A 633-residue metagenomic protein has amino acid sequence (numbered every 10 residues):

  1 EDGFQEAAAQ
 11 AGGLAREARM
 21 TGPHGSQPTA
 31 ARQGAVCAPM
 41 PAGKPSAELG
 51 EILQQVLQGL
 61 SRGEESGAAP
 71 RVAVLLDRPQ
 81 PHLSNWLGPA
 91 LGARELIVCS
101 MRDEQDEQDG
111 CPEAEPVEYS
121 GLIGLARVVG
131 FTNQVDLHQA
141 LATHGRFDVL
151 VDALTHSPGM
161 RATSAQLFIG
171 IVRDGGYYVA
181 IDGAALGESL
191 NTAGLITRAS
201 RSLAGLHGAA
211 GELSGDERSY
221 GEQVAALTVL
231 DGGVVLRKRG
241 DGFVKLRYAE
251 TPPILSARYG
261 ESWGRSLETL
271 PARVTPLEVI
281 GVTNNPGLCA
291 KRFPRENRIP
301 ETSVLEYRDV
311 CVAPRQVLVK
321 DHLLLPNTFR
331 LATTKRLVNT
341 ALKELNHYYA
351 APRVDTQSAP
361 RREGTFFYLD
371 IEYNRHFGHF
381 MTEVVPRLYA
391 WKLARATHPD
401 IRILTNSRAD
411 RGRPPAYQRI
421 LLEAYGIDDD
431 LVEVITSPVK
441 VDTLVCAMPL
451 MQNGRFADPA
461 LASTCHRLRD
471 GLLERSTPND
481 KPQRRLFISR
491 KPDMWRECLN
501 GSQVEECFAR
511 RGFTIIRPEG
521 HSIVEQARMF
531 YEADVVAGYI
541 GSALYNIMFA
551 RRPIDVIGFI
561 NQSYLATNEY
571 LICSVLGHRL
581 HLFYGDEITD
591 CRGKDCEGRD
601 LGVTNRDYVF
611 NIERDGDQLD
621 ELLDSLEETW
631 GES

Functional and structural regions predicted by a protein language model:
R32-E65: Class I SAM-dependent methyltransferase Rossmann-like catalytic core, especially the SAM/SAH-binding loop
I52-R127: SAM cofactor-binding core of SAM-dependent methyltransferases, primarily the Rossmann-like beta-alpha-beta module
P79, R201-S633: The feature primarily captures lumenal catalytic ectodomains of type II secretory-pathway glycosyltransferases
L141-V149: A short acidic, Gly/Pro-enriched loop at the edge of an enzyme's catalytic core that lines a small-molecule cofactor
P158-Q166: A short, conserved alpha-helix within the catalytic core of class I
V172-R173: Helix-to-beta-strand junctions that scaffold the AdoMet/dcAdoMet cofactor pocket in Class I SAM-dependent enzymes
G176-D182: Conserved beta-strand signature within the Rossmann-like core of class I S-adenosyl-L-methionine
A184-R198: Conserved class I S-adenosyl-L-methionine
